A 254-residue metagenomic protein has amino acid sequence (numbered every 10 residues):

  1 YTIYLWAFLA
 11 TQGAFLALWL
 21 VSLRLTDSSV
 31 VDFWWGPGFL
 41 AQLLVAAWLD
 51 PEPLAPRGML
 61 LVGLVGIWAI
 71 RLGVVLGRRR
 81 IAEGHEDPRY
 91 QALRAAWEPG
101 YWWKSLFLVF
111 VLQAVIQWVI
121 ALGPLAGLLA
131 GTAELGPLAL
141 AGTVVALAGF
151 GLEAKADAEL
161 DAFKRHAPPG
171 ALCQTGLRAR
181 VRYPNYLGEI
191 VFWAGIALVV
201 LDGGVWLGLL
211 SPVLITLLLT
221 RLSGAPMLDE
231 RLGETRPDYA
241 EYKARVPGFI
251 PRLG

Functional and structural regions predicted by a protein language model:
I3-F15, G38-L76, A114-E159, K164-G254: Hydrophobic transmembrane alpha-helices
L16-D27, V74-R79: C-terminal ends of transmembrane helices
L20-V21, L93, L232, Y242: Broad structural signal for hydrophobic residues in well-ordered alpha-helices, predominantly aliphatic
L25-L40, H85-L108, A171-R178, G248: Juxtamembrane helix-capping/reentrant segments at transmembrane boundaries
L72-P124: Hydrophobic alpha-helical segments and helix pairs
